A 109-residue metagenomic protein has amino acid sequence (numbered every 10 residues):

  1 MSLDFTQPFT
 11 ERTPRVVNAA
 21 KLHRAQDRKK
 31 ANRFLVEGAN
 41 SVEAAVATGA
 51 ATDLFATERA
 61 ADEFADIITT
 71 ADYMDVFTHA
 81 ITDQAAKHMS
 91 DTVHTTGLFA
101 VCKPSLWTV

Functional and structural regions predicted by a protein language model:
M1-V93: N-terminal positively charged helical leader segments and presequences
D91-V109: Acidic/glycine-rich phosphate/pyrophosphate-binding loops and surrounding catalytic core that coordinate Mg2+
